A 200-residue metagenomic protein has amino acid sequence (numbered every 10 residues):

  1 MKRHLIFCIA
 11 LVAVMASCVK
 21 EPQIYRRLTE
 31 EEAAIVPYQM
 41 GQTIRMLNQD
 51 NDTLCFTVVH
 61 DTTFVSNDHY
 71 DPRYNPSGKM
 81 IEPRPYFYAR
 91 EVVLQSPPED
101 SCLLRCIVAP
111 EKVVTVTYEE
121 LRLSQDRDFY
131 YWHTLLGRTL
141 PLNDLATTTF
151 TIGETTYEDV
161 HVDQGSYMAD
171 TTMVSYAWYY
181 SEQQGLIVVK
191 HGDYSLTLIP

Functional and structural regions predicted by a protein language model:
M1-C18: Sec-dependent bacterial lipoprotein signal peptides
V19-P200: Conserved functional acidic sites
